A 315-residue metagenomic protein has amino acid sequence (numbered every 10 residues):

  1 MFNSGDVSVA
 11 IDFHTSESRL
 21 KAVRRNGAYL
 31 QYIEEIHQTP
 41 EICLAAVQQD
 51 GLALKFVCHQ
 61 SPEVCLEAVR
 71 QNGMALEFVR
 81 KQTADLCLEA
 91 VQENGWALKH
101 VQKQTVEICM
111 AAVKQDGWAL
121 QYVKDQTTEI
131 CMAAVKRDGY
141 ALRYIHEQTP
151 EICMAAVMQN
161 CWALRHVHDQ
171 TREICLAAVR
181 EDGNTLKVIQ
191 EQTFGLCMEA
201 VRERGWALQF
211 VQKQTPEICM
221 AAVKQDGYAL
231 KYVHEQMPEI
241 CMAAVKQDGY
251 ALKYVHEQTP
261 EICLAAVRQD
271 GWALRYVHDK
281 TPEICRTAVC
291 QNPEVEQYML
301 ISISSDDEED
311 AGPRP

Functional and structural regions predicted by a protein language model:
F2, S8, S302-S305: Intrinsically disordered, low-complexity serine/threonine-rich segments that act as phosphorylation-prone tracts
V9-A22, N26, E35: An edge-strand/N-cap motif at the start of beta-rich repeat modules
A10, I33-I36, Y276-H278, M299-I301: Short, T/G/N/S-enriched strand-turn elements that build extracellular solenoid repeat scaffolds
N26-L30, L274, E296: Short Trp-centered beta-turn/loop micro-motif
Q31, Q38-T287: Thr-biased low-complexity repeat/linker tracts and other Thr-enriched repetitive architectures
H278-S302, D306-D307: Leucine-rich solenoid repeat scaffolds
E309-P315: Non-Sec secretion/translocation targeting segments of pathogen effectors
